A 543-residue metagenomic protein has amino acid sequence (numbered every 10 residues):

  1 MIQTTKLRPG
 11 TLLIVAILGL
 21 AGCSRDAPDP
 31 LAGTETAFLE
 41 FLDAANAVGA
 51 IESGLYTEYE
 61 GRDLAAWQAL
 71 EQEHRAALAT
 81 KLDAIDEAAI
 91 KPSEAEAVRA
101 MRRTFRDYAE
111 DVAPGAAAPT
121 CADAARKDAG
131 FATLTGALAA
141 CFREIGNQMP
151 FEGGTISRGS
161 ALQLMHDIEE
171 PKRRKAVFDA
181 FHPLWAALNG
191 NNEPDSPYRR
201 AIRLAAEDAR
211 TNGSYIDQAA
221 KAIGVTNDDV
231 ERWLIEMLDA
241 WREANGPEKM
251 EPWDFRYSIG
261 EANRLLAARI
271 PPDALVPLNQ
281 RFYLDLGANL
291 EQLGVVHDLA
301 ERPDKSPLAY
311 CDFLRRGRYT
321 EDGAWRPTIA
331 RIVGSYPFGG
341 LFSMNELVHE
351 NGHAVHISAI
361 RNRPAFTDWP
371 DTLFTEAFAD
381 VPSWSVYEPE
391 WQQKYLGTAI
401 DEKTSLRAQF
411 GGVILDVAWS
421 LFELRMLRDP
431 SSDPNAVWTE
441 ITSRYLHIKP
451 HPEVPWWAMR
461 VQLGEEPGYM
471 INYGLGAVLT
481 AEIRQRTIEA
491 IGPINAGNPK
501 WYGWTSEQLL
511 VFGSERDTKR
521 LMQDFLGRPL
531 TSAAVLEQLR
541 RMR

Functional and structural regions predicted by a protein language model:
I2-L12: Bacterial N-terminal signal peptides that target proteins for export
L20-G22: C-terminal motif of bacterial Sec signal peptides marking the signal peptidase cleavage site
R25-L31, S53-D63, I85, L347 (+2 more regions): C-terminal, non-catalytic "cap/extension" segments appended to globular domains
D26-E193, G468, K519: N-terminal helix-rich structural modules
H182-G340: Contiguous, non-catalytic segments that form substrate-binding/exosite surfaces or channel walls
Y215, K249-R256, L314-A330, E350-I360 (+2 more regions): Active-site-adjacent bridging/hinge elements
V230, L234-A240, P370-L406, G411 (+1 more regions): Post-HExxH zinc-binding segment in Zn-dependent metallohydrolases
F342-S358, E376-D380: Active-site recognition of the HExxH zinc-binding catalytic motif
